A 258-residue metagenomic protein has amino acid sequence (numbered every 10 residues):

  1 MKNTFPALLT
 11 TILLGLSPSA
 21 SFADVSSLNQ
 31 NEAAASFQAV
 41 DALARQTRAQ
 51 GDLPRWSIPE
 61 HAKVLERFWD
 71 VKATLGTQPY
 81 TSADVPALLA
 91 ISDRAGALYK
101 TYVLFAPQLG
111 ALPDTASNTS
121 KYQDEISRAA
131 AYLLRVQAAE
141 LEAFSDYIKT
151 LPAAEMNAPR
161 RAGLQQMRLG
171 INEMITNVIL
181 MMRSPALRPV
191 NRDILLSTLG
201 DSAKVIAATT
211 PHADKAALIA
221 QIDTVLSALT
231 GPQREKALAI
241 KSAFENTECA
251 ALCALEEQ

Functional and structural regions predicted by a protein language model:
M1-T4: Positively charged n-region of N-terminal signal peptides that target proteins for export
A7-S17: Bacterial N-terminal signal peptides
A23-Q258: Non-catalytic all-alpha helical scaffold/repeat segments
